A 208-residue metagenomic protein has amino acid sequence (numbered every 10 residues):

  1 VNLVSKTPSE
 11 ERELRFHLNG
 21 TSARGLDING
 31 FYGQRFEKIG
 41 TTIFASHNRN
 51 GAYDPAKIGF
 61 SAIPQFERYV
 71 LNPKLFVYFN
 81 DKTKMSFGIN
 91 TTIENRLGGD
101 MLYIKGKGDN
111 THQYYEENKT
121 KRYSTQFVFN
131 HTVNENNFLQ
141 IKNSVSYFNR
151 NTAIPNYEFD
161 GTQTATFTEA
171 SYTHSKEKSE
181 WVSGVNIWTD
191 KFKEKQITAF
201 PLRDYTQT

Functional and structural regions predicted by a protein language model:
V1-L18, G30: N-terminal periplasmic accessory domains that precede and gate Gram-negative outer-membrane beta-barrel machines
R12, N19, R24-I28, E67-Y69 (+3 more regions): Residues that define the transmembrane beta-barrel architecture of outer-membrane proteins
L14-L18, I43-A45, P73, F87-I89 (+3 more regions): Membrane-embedded beta-strand positions of outer-membrane beta-barrel proteins
L18-S22, F36-K38, H47-G51, T91-N95 (+3 more regions): Transmembrane beta-strands of outer-membrane beta-barrel pores
G30-Q34, P73-V77, F127-H131, T168-H174: Residues on the lipid-exposed face of transmembrane beta-strands in outer-membrane beta-barrel proteins
F36-I39, Y78-K82, N134-N136, S175-S179: Outer-membrane beta-barrel channels and translocator barrels
N50-Y69, F76-Y78, K82-E135, L139 (+1 more regions): Flexible loop and strand-edge segments within Gram-negative outer membrane beta-barrel domains
E180-T208: Signature of Gram-negative outer-membrane beta-barrel scaffolds
